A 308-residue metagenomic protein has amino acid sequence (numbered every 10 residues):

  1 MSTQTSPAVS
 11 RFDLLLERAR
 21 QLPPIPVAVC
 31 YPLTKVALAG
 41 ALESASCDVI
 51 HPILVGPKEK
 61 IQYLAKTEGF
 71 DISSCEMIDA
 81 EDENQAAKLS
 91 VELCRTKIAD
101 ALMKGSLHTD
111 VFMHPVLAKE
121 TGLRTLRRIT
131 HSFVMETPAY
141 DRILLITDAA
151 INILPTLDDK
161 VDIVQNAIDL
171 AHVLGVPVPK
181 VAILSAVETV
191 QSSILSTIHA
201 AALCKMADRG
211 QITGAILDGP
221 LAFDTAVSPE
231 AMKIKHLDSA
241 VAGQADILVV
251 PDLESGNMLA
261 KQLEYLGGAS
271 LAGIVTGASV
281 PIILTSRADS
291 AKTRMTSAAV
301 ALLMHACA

Functional and structural regions predicted by a protein language model:
S2-V241, D246-A308: Anion-binding alpha/beta catalytic cores of soluble intermediary-metabolism enzymes, centered on
